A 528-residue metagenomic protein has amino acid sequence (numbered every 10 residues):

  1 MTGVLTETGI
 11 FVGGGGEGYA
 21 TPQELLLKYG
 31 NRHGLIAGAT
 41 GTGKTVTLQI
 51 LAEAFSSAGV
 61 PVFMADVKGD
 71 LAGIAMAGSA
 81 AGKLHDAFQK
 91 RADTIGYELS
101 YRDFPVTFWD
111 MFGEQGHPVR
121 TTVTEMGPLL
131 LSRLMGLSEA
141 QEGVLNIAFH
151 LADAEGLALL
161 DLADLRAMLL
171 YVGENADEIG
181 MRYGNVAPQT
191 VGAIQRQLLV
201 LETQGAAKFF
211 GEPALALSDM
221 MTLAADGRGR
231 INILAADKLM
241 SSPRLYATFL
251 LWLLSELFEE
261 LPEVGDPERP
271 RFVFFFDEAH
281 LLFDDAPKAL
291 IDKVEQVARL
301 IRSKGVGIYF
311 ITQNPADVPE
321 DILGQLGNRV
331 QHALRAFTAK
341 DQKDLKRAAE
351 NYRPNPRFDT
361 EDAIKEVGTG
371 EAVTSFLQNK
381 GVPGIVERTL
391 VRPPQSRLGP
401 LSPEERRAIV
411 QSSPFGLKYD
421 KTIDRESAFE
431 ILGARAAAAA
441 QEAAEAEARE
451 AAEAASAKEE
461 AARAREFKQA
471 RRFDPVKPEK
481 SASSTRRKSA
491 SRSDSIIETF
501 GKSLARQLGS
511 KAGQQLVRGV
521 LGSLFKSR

Functional and structural regions predicted by a protein language model:
M1-P22: N-terminal pre-Walker A segment at the start of P-loop NTPase domains
T2, I50-A52, A75-E98, Q296-V382: Conserved ATP-driven motor cores of ASCE-family P-loop NTPases powering translocation/secretion/packaging/pilus
F11, P118-T124, M135, D226 (+2 more regions): Conserved P-loop NTPase motor module
E17-Y19, Q23-N31, D226-G227, D266: Phosphate-binding P-loop
A39-T40, P315: The conserved Walker
K44: Conserved lysine of the Walker
A52-V62, G69-Q296, E366-V367, A428: P-loop NTPase motor domains
S493-L524: Membrane-active amphipathic alpha-helices enriched in small hydrophobic residues
